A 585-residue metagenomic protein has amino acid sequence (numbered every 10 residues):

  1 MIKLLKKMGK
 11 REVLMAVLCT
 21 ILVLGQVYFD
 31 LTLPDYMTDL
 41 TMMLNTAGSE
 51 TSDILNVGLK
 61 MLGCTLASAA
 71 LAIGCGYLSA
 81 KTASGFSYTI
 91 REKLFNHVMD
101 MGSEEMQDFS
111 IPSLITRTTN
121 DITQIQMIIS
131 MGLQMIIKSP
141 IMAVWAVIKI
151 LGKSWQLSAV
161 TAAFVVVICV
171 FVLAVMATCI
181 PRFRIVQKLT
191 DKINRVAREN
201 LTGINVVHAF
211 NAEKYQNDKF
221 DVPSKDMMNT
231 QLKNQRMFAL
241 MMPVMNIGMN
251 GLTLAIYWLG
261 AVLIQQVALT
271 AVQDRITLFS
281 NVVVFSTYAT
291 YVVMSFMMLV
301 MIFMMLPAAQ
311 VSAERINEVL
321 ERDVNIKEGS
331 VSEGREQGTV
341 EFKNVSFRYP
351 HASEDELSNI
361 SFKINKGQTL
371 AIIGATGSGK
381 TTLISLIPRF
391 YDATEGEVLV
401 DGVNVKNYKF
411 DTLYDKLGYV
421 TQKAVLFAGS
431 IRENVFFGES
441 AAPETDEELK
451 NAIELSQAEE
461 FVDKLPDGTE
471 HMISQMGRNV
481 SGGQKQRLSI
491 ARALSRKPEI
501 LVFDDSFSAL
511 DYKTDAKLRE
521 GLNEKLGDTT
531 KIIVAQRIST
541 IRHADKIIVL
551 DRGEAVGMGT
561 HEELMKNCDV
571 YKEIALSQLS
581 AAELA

Functional and structural regions predicted by a protein language model:
K10, D100-E104, N120-I129, L133 (+7 more regions): An intracellular "coupling" helix at the cytosolic face of ABC transporter transmembrane type-1 domains
K10, L14-G74, L78, L151-Q156 (+1 more regions): Transmembrane helix-loop-helix hairpins at lipid-water interfaces of multipass membrane proteins, especially the type-1
R11, M15-Y28, T32, S130-V186 (+4 more regions): Transmembrane helices of ABC transporter permease
L14-Y36, V57, M61, G76-A80 (+3 more regions): Alpha-helical segments in transporter systems
I21-L22, F29-M42, L55, C64-I111 (+12 more regions): Juxtamembrane helix-loop junctions of ABC transporter transmembrane domains
E50, K149-A163, K233-E314, V319-L320: Helix-loop-helix
R335-A585: ABC-type nucleotide-binding domain
